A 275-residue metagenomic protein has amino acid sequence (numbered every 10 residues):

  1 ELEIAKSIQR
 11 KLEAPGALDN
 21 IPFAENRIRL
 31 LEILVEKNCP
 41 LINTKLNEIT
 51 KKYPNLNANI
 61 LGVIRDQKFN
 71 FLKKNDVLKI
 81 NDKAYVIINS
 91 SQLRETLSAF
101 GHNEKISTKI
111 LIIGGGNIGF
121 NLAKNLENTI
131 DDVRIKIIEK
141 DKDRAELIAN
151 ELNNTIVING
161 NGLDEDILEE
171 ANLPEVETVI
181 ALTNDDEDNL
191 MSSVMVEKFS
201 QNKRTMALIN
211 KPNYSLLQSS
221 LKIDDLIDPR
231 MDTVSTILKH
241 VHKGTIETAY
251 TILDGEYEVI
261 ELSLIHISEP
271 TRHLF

Functional and structural regions predicted by a protein language model:
E1-E13, A123, E127-Y250: Cytosolic ligand/metal-binding cores
L2-K6, A14, A24-R27, E36-N43 (+12 more regions): Electropositive phosphate-/nucleotide-binding environments in soluble metabolic enzymes
Q9-L12, G16-S91, A99: Segments forming oxygen-rich coordination pockets for charged ligands
A17-R29, S98-I118, I138, K243-L262: Long, charged amphipathic helices and adjacent flexible linkers at domain junctions
R29-L34, N59-G62, F71, Y85-I87 (+7 more regions): Structured core elements
K51, G162, P270: Hydrophobic pocket-lining residues within nucleotide cofactor-binding pockets
A58-D141, A149-N150: Hydrophobic, well-ordered beta-alpha structural blocks that scaffold small-molecule cofactor pockets
I265-F275: Single conserved hydrophobic/aromatic residue that forms the stacking wall/gate of nucleotide- or nucleobase-binding
